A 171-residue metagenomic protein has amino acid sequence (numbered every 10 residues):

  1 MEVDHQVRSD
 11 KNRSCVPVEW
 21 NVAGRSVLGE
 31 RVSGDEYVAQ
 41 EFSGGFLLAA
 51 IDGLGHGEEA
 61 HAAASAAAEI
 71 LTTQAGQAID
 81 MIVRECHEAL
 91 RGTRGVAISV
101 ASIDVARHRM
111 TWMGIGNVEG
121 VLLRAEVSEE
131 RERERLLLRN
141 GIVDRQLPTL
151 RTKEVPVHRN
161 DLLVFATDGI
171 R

Functional and structural regions predicted by a protein language model:
M1-L48, G57-E58, L71-R171: Conserved subregion of the PPM/PP2C metallophosphatase catalytic domain
